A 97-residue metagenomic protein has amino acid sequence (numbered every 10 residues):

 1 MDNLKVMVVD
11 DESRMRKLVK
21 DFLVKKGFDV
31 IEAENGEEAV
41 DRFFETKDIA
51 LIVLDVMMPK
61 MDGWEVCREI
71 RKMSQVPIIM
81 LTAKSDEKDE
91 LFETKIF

Functional and structural regions predicted by a protein language model:
M1-M7: Non-catalytic signal-transmission and effector/linker regions of two-component phosphorelay proteins
E12-R16: Short acidic/polar segment at the start of the alpha1 helix of CheY-like receiver
K17-K25: Charged docking surfaces used in two-component/phosphorelay signaling
E32-L51: Acidic, metal-coordinating helix/loop segments flanking the phosphotransfer/catalytic sites of two-component signaling
N35-E38, D62-E65, D89: Acidic catalytic/metal-coordinating carboxylates
F44-K47, E69-V76: Conserved phosphotransfer cores of two-component systems
D55, T82: Active-site residues of response regulator receiver
M58: Receiver (REC) domain active-site loop signature in two-component systems and cognate sites in sensor histidine kinases
